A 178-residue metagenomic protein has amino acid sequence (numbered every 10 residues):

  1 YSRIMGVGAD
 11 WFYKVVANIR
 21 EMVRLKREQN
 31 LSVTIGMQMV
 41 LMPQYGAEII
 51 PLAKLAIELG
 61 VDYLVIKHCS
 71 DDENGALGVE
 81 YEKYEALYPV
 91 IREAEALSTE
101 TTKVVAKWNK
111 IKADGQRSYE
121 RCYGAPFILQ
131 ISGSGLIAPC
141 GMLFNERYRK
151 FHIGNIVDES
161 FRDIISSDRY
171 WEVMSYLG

Functional and structural regions predicted by a protein language model:
Y1-E159: Radical SAM enzyme [4Fe-4S]-AdoMet core and its adjacent flexible, acidic and glycine-rich loops/tails across
R162-G178: Cysteine/selenocysteine-centered motifs that mediate thiol-based redox chemistry or coordinate metal-sulfur cofactors
